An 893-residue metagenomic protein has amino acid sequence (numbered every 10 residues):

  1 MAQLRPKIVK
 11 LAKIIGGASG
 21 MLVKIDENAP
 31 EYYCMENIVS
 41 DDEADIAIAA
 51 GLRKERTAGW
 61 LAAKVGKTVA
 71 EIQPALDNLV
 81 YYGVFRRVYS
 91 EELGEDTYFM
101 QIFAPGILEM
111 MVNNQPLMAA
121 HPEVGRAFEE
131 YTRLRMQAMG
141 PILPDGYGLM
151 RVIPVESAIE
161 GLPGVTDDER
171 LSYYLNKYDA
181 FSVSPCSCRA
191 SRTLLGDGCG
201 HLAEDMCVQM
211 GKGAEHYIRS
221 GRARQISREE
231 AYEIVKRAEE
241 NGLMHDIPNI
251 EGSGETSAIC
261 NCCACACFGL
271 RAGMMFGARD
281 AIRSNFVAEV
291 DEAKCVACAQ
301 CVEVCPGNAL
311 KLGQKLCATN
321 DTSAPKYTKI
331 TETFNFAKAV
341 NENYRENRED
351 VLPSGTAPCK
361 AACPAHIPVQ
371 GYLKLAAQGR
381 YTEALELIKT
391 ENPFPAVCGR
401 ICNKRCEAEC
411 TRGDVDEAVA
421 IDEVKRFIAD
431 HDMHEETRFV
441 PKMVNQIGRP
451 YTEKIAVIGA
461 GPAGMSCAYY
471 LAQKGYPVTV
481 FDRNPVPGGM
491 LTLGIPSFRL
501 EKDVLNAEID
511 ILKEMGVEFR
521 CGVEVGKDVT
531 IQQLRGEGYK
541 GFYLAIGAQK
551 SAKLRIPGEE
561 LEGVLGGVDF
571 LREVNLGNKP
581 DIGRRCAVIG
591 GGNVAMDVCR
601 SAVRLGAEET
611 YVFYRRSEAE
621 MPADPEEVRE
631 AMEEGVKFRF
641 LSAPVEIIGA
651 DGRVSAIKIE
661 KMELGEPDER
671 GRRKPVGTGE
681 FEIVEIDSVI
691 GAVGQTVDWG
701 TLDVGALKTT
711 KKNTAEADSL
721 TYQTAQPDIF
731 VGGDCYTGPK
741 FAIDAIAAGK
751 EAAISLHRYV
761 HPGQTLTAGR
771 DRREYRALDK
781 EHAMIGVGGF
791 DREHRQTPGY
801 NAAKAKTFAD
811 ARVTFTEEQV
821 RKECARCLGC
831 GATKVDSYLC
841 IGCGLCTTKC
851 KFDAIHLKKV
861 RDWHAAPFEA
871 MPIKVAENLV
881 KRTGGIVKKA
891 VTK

Functional and structural regions predicted by a protein language model:
N37, K67, D246-I259, M275-V304 (+13 more regions): Ferredoxin-like iron-sulfur electron-transfer modules
V80-E91, L310-K311, I855: A short, conserved structural fragment
G94-R133, E877: Short, amphipathic alpha-helical interaction segments positioned at domain boundaries
G307-K360, L373, V419-I421, K425-K454 (+12 more regions): Flanking helices and flexible, charged tails adjoining ferredoxin-like Fe-S electron-transfer domains in multi-subunit
I367-Q370, A376-A377, A418-D422, V457-V525 (+4 more regions): Beta1-alpha1 glycine-rich phosphate/pyrophosphate-binding loop at the start of Rossmann-like nucleotide-binding domains
I428-R449, A507-K527, S551-L605, T709-A725: Glycine-rich dinucleotide-binding loop and its adjacent helix/turn
E560-R584, P667-P739: FAD-site-proximal beta/loop scaffold in flavoenzymes
V598, C735-G763: A conserved FAD-binding loop/helix module that cradles the flavin
